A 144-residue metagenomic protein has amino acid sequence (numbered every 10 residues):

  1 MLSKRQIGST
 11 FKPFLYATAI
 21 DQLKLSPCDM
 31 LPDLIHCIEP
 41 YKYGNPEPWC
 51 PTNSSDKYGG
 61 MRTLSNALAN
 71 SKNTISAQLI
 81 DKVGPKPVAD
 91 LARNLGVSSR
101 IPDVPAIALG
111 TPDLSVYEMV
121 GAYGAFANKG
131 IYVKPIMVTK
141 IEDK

Functional and structural regions predicted by a protein language model:
M1, R5-L31, A67, A122-F126: Active-site SXXK
S3-G8, D56-G60, L64, L68 (+3 more regions): Secondary-structure capping and boundary motifs in well-ordered enzyme cores
P13, K86, Y117-V120: A structural signal for well-ordered alpha-helical segments within the folded catalytic domains of diverse enzymes
P13, T74, A106: Conserved glycosyltransferase catalytic-site signature
L25-V88, Y132, E142-K144: Conserved catalytic neighborhood of penicillin-recognizing serine enzymes
V83-S99: Short, charged, amphipathic alpha-helices and their helix-cap/turn boundaries
N94-K144: Active-site-proximal helix/loop microenvironment of the serine DD-peptidase/beta-lactamase transpeptidase fold
